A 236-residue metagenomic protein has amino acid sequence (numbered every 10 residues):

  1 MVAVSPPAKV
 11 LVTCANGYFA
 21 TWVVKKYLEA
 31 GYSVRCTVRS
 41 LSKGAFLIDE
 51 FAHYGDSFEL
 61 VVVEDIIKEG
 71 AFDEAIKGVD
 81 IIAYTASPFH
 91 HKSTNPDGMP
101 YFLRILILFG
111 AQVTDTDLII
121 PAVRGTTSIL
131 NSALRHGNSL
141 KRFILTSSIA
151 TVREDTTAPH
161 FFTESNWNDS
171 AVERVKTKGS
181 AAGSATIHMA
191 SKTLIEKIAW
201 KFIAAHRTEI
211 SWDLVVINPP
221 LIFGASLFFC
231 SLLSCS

Functional and structural regions predicted by a protein language model:
V2-T37: N-terminal Rossmann NAD(P)H-binding glycine-rich loop of SDR-like oxidoreductase domains
C14, A86, I144-S147, P220: Active-site beta-alpha turn of Rossmann-fold NAD(P)-dependent dehydrogenases/reductases
L41-R124: NAD(P)H-binding glycine-rich loop region in Rossmannoid oxidoreductase-like domains and their noncatalytic homologs
I81, K141-L145, V215: Conserved catalytic-site loops of classical short-chain dehydrogenases/reductases
P88, F102-L106, G110-T186, R207: Conserved Rossmann-fold NAD(P)-dependent oxidoreductase catalytic core, especially the SDR/UDP-sugar
H188-E196: Active-site YXXXK catalytic motif of short-chain dehydrogenase/reductase
H206-S236: NAD(P)-dependent short-chain dehydrogenase/reductase
